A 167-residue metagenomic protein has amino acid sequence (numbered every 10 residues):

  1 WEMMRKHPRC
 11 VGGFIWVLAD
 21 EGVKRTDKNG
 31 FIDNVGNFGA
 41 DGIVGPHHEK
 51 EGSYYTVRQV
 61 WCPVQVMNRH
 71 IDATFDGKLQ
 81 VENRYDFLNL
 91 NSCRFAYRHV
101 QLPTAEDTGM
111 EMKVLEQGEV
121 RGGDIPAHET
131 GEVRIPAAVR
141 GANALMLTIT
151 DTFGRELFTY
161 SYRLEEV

Functional and structural regions predicted by a protein language model:
W1-Q80, R84-L115: Extended substrate-binding grooves/exosites of carbohydrate-active enzymes
E51, V60, Q117, A127-E129 (+1 more regions): Residues that act as N-cap/strand-start positions at coil-to-secondary-structure junctions
N68-H70, H99-Q101, G122, I135-A137 (+2 more regions): Surface-exposed beta-strand edges and flanking loops
T74-K78, T130-E132, T159: Intrinsic-disorder/low-complexity, polar/charged segments enriched in Ser/Thr/Lys/Arg/Asp/Glu/Gln
F95-N143: Intrinsically disordered, low-complexity Pro/Gly/Ser/Thr-rich segments with frequent PxxP/GP/PP motifs and embedded
E111-K113, A137-V167: Terminal connector regions
